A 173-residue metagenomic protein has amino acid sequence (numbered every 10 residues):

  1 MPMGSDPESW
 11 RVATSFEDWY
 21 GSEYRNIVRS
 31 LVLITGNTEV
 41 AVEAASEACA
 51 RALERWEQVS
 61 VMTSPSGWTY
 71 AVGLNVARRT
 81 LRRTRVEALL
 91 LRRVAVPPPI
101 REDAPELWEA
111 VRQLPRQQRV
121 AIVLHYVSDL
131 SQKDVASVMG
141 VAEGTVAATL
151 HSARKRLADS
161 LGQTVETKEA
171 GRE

Functional and structural regions predicted by a protein language model:
P2-E8, S15, S137-V138, K155-E173: C-terminal edge and immediately downstream basic/flexible tail or linker adjoining helix-turn-helix-like DNA-binding
M3-R29, E39-V42, L53: A short, charge-rich alpha-helical start-of-domain segment used by transcription regulators
Y24, V28, C49, P115 (+2 more regions): C-terminal flanking helix
I27, L31, A41-A52, V72 (+3 more regions): Short, small-hydrophobic-rich alpha-helical interface motif
E54-V61, A71-R92, I100, Q163: Arg/Lys-rich amphipathic alpha helix in sigma70-family domain 2
L74, R78, M139-Q163: DNA-recognition helix of helix-turn-helix
R79, E87-V111, S131, E169-G171: Internal acidic/polar
A121-H125: A short pre-motif secondary-structure segment
